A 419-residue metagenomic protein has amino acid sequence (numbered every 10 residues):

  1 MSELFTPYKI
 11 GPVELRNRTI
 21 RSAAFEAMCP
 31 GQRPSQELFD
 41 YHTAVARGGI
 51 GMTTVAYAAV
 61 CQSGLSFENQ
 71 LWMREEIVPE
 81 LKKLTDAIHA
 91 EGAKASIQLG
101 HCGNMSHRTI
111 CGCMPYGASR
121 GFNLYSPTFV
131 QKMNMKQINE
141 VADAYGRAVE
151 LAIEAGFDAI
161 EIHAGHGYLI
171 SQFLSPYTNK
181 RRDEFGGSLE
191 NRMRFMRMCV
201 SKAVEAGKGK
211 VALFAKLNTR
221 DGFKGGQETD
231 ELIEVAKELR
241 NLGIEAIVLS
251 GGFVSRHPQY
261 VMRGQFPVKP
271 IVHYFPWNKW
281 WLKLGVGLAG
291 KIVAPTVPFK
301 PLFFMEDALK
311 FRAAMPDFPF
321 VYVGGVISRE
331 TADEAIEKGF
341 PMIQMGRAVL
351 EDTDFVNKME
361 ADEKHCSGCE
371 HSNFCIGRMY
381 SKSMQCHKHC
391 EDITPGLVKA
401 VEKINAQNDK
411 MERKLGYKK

Functional and structural regions predicted by a protein language model:
M1-K419: Flavin-dependent oxidoreductase catalytic cores
